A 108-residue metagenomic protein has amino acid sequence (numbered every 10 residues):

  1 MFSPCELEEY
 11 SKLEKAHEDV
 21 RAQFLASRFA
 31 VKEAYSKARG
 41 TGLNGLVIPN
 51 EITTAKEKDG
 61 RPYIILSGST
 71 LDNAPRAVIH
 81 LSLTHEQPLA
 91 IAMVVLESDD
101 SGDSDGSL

Functional and structural regions predicted by a protein language model:
M1-L108: Core catalytic alpha/beta fold that binds nucleotide/phospho-ligands
